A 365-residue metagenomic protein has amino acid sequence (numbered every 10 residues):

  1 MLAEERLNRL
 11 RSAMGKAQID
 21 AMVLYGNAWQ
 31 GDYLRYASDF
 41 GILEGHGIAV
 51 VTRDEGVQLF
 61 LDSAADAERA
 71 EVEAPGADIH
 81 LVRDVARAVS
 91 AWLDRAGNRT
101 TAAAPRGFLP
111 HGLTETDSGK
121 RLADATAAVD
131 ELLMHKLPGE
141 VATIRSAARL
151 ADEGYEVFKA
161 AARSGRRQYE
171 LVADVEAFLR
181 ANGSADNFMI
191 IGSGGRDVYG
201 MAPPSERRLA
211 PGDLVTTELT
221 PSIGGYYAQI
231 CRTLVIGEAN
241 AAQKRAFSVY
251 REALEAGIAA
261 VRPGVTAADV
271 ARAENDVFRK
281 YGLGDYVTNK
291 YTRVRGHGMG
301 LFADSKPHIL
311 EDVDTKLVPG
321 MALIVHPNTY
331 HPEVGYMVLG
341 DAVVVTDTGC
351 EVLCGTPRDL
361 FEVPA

Functional and structural regions predicted by a protein language model:
M1-A365: Active-site neighborhoods and metal-handling regions in enzymes and metal-associated proteins
